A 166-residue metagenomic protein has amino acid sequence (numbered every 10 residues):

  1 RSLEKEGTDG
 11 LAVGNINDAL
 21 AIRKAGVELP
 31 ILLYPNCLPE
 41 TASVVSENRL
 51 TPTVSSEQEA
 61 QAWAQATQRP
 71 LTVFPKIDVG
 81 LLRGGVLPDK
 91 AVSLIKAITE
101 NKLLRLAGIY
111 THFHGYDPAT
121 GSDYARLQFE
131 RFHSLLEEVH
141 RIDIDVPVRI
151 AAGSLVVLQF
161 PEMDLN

Functional and structural regions predicted by a protein language model:
R1-P147, A151: Active-site-proximal beta-alpha core segment in soluble small-molecule metabolic enzymes
L158-N166: Active-site loop ensemble at the mouth of alpha/beta enzyme cores that anchors a bound cofactor
